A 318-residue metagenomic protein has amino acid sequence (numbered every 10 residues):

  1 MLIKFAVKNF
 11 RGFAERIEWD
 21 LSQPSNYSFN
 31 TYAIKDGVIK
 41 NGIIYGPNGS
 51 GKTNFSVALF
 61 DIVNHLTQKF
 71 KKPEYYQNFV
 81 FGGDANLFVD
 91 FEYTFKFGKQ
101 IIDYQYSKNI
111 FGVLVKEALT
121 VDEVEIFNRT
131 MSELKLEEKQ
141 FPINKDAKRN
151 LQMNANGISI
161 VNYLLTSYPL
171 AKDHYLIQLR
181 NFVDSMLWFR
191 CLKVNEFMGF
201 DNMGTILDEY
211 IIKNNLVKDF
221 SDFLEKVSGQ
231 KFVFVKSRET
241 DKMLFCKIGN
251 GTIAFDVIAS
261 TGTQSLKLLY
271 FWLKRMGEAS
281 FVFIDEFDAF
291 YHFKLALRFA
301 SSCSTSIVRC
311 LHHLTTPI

Functional and structural regions predicted by a protein language model:
M1-H65, C246-I318: Switch/communication elements of ASCE P-loop NTPase nucleotide-binding domains
K4, K8, E18-D20, T67-G277: Phosphate-coordinating catalytic segments in nucleotide- and nucleic-acid-processing enzymes
